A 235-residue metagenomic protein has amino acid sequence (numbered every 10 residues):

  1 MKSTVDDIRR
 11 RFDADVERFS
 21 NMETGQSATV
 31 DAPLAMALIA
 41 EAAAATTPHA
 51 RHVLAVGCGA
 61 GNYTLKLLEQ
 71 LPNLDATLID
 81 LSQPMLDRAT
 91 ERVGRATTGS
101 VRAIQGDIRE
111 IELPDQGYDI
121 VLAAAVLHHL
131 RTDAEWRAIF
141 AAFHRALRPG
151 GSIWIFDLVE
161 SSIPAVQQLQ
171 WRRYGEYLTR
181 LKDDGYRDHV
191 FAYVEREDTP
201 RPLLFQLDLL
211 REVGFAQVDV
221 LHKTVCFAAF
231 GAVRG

Functional and structural regions predicted by a protein language model:
M1-T47, K66: Conserved class I S-adenosyl-L-methionine
H52, G150-S152: Short glycine-centered segments of the SAM/dcSAM-binding site in methyltransferase folds
H52-E110: Class I SAM-dependent methyltransferase SAM/SAH-binding core
L113-V121: A short acidic, Gly/Pro-enriched loop at the edge of an enzyme's catalytic core that lines a small-molecule cofactor
A123-L127: A short beta-strand submotif of the Rossmann-like class I SAM-dependent methyltransferase core that lines
R137-P149: A short glycine-rich, Lys/Arg-flanked "PGG" loop and its adjoining helix->strand segment in the class I
F156-V213: C-terminal alpha-helical "lid/dimerization" subdomain adjacent to the S-adenosyl-L-methionine
R211-G235: Core SAM-dependent methyltransferase catalytic element
